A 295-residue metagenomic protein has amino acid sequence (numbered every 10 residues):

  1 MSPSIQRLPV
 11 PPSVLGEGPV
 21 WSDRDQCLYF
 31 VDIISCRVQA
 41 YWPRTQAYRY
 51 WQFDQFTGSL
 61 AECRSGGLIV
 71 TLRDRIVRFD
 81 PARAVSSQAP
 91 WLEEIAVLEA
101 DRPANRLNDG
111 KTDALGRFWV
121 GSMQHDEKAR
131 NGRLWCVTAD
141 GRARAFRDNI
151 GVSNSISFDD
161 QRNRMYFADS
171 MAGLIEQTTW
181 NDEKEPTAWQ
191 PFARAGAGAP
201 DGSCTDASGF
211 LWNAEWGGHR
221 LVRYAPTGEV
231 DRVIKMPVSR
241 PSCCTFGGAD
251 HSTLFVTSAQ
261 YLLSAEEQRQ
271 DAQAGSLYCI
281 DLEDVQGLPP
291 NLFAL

Functional and structural regions predicted by a protein language model:
S4-V10, Q46-Q52, E93-A100, R142-D148 (+2 more regions): A short beta-strand motif characteristic of beta-propeller blades
P11-D25, D54-T71, D101-R117, F146-R164 (+3 more regions): Beta-rich, blade/repeat-based domains predominating in secreted/periplasmic proteins but also intracellular
D23, L28-I34, I69-D74, F118-K128 (+3 more regions): Conserved beta-strand positions in repeat-built beta-propeller and related beta-rich domains
R37-Q39, R75, G132-W135, L174-E176 (+2 more regions): A short loop-to-beta-strand structural motif that recurs across blades of beta-propeller domains
W42-Q46, P81-V85, V137-G141, T179-K184 (+2 more regions): Short loop/turn segments that connect beta-strands within beta-propeller blades
S86-F146: Hydrophobic alpha-helical segments and helix pairs
L174, A193-E229: Loop/turn-rich, solvent-exposed surfaces of beta-rich toroidal or solenoidal domains
F246-L295: Blade-level signature of beta-propeller repeat domains, shared across WD40, Kelch, NHL, RCC1 and BNR/Asp-box propellers
